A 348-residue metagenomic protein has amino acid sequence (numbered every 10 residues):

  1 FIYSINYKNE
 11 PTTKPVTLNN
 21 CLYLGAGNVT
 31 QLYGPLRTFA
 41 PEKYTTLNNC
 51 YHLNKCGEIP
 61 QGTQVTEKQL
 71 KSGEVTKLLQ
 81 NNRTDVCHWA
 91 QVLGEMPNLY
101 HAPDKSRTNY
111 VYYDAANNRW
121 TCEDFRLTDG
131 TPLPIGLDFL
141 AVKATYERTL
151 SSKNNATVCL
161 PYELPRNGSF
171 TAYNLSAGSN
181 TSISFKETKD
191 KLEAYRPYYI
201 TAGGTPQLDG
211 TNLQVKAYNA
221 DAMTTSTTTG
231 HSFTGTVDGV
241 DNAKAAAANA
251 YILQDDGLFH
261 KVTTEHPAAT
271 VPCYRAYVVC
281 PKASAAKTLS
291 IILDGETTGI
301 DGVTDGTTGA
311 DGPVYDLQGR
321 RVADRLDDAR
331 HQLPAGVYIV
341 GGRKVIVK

Functional and structural regions predicted by a protein language model:
F1-A116: Predominantly extracellular beta-rich ligand-binding scaffolds that present long acidic/polar faces for carbohydrate
N6-P15, N28, A40-Y44, N242-A248 (+4 more regions): Intrinsically disordered, low-complexity coil segments
G73-Q91, G178-D190, Q254-A283, D324-H331: Short, surface-exposed beta-strand/turn "edge" patches of beta-sheet domains
L99-H101, R196-A202, A335-R343: Append "Rare intracellular matches occur via the same short Y/T/C beta-strand/loop motifs
K105-S169, K186-G257, T263-I300, I346-K348: A short, polar beta-strand/turn micro-motif
N167-S179, G312-Q318: Change to "...patches in solvent-exposed regions of secreted, membrane-anchored, or virion-exposed structural
E296-K348: C-terminal outer-membrane/trafficking sorting elements
